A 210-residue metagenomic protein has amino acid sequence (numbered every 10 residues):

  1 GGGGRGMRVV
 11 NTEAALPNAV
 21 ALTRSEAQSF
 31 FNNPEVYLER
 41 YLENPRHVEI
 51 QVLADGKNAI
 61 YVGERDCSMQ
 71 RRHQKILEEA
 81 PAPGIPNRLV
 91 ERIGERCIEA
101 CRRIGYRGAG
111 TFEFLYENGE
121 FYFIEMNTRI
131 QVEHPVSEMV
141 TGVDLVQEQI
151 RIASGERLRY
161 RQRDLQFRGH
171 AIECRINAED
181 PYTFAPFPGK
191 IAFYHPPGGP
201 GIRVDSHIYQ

Functional and structural regions predicted by a protein language model:
G3, V9-Q210: ATP-dependent carboxylate activation and anion-phosphoryl transfer catalytic cores that bind Mg-ATP to form
